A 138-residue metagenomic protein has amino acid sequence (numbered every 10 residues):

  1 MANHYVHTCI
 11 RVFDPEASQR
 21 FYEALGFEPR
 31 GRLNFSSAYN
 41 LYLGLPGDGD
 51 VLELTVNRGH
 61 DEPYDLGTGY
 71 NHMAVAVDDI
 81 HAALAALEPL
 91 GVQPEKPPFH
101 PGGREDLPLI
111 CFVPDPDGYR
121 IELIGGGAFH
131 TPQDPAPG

Functional and structural regions predicted by a protein language model:
M1-A17, Y70-M73, I124-G138: N-terminal beta-strand motif that seeds the catalytic metal site of vicinal oxygen chelate
A2, C9-V51, P89: Core segments of cupin and vicinal oxygen chelate
H4-F13, L41-P46, E62-L90, P108-P114 (+1 more regions): Vicinal oxygen chelate
F27-E28, G59-D61: Short beta-turn/strand-loop junction motif enriched in small, turn-promoting residues
R32-L33, V75, L84-G138: Vicinal oxygen chelate
L45, V56, G126: Active-site donor-binding loop signature of nucleotide-sugar glycosyltransferases
